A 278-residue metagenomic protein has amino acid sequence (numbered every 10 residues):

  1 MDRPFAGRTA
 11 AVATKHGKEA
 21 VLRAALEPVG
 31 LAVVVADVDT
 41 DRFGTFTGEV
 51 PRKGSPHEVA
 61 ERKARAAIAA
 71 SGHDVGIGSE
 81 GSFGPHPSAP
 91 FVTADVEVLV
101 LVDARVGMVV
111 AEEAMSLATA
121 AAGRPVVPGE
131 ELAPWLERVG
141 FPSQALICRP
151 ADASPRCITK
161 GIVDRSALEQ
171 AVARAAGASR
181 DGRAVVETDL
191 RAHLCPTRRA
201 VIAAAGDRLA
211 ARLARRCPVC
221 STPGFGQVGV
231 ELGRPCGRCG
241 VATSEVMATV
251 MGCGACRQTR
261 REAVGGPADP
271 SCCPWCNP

Functional and structural regions predicted by a protein language model:
D2-A25: N-terminal beta1-alpha1 ligand-phosphate binding loop
T14-K15, S79-S82, A104-R105, E113-A114 (+2 more regions): Fold-independent oxyanion-binding glycine-rich loops and adjacent beta-strand/coil segments at enzyme active sites
P28-F43: N-terminal glycine-rich anion-binding loops that anchor highly charged ligand groups
D39-V59: N-terminal beta-loop-helix "entrance" segment that forms/cooperates in small-molecule cofactor or anionic ligand
V59, K63-R105: N-terminal glycine-rich phosphate/adenylate-binding segment common to multiple enzyme folds
V109-Q144: Compact, glycine/acidic-enriched structural inserts
W135-G206, A211-R216: Active-site rim beta-loop-alpha module in soluble metabolic enzymes
A205-P278: Cys/His-rich short segments
